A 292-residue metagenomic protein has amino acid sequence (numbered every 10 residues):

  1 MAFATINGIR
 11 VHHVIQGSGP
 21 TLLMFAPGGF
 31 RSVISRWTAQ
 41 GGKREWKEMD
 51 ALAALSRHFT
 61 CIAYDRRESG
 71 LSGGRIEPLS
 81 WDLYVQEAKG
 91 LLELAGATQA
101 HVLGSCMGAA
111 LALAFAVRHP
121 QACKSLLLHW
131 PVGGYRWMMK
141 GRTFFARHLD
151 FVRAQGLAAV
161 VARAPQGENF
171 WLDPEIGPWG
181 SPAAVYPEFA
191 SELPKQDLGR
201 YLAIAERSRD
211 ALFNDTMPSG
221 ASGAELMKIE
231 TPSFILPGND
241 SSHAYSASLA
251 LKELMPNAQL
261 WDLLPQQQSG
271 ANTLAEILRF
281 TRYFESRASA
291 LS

Functional and structural regions predicted by a protein language model:
I6-G73: Conserved HGGG/HGGXW glycine-rich cap/lid loop of the alpha/beta-hydrolase fold
D82-A100: Conserved acidic catalytic loop of the alpha/beta-hydrolase fold
G104-G108, A112: Gly/Ala-rich beta-loop-alpha elbow adjacent to hydrolase catalytic centers
A110, V117-R118, C123-Q155: Flexible "cap/lid" loop of the alpha/beta hydrolase fold
G180-S222: Hydrophobic, aromatic-rich cap/lid helix
I229, I235-P237: Short beta-strand/loop motif that positions the catalytic acidic residue of the alpha/beta-hydrolase fold
S241-A247: Conserved alpha/beta-hydrolase "acid-adjacent" motif
P256-S292: Catalytic active-site module of serine/aspartate enzymes centered on a nucleophile-bearing elbow/loop
